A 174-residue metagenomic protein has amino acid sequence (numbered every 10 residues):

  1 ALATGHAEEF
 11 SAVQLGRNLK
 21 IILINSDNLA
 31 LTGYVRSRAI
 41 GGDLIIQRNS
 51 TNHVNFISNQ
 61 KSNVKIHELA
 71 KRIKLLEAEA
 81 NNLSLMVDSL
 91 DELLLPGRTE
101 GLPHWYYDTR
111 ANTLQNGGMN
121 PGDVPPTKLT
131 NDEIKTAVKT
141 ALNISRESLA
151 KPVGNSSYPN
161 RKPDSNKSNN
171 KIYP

Functional and structural regions predicted by a protein language model:
A1-P174: C-terminal accessory domains and tails appended to enzymatic cores
